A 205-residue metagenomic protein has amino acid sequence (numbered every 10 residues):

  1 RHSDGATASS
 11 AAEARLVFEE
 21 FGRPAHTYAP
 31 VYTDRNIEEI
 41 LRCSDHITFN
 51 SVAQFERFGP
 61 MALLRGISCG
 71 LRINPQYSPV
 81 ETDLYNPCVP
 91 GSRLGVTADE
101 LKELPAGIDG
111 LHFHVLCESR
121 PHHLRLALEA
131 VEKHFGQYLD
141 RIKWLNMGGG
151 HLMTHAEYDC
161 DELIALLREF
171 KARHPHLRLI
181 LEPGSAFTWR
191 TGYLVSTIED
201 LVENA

Functional and structural regions predicted by a protein language model:
R1-N146, H151: Conserved alpha/beta-domain cores
L16, F21, S119-A205: C-terminal active-site-proximal or functional interface alpha/beta core segments in diverse enzymes
